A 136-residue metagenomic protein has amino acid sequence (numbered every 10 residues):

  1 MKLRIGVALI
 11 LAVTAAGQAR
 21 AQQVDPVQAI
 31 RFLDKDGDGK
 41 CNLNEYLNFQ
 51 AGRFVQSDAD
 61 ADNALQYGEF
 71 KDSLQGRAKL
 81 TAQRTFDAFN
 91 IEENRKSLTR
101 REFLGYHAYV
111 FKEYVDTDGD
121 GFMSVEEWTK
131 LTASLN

Functional and structural regions predicted by a protein language model:
M1-I5: Positively charged n-region of N-terminal signal peptides that target proteins for export
G6-T14: Bacterial N-terminal signal peptides
A16-A21: Sec/Tat signal peptide C-region and signal peptidase I cleavage site
D25-K35, A51-D60, A82-N94, A108-D118 (+1 more regions): Primarily EF-hand calcium-binding motifs
D36-Y46, A59-K71, E92-F103, D118-W128: Acidic Ca2+-chelating loop motifs
L131-A133: Long amphipathic alpha-helical coiled-coil segments
